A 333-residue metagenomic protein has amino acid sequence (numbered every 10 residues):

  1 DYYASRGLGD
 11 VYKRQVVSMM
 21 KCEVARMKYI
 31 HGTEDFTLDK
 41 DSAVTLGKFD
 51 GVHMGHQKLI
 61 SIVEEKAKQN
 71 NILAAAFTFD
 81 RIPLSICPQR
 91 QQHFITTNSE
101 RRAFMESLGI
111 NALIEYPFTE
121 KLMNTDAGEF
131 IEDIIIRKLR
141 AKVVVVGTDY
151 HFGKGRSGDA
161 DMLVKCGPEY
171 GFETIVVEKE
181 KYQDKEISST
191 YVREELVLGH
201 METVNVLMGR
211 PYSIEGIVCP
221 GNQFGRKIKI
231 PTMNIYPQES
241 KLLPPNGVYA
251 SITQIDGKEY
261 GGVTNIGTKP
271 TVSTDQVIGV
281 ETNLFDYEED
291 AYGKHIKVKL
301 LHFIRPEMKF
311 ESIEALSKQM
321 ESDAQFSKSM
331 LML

Functional and structural regions predicted by a protein language model:
D1-Q15: Single conserved hydrophobic/aromatic residue that forms the stacking wall/gate of nucleotide- or nucleobase-binding
K21-A43: Positively charged, low-complexity intrinsically disordered leader regions
D35-T97: N-terminal catalytic cores of NTP/NDP-binding nucleotidyl/phosphoryl-transfer enzymes
H53, M105, V144, V204 (+2 more regions): Residue-level signal for inorganic ion chemistry
S85-T148, F152-Y170: N-terminal Rossmann-like or analogous alpha/beta NTP/dinucleotide-binding catalytic cores that position adenine
G167-G267: Glycine-rich, Lys/Arg-enriched anion-binding loops that position phosphate/diphosphate groups for phosphoryl
G221-L333: Phosphate/ribose-recognition catalytic cores of enzymes acting on nucleotide-derived substrates
